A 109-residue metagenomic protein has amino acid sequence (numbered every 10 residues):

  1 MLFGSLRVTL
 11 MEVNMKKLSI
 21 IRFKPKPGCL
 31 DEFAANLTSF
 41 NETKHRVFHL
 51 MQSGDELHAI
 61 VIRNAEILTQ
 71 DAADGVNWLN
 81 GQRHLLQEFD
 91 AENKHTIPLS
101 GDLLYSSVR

Functional and structural regions predicted by a protein language model:
M1-N14: Short, Lys/Arg-enriched N-terminal segments with co-localized hydrophobic residues within the first ~10-30 amino acids
K16-F23, H58-I60: Active-site-flanking beta-strand signature of metal-NTP-handling nucleotidyl enzymes and homologous cyclase-like
R22-F33: Short, surface-exposed ligand-recognition loops at beta-strand->loop->(often short) alpha-helix junctions that present
K24-K26, I62-E66: Solvent-exposed residues in well-ordered beta-strands and their adjoining turns, especially edge/terminal strands
S39-H49, N64-P98: An amphipathic, aromatic/His-enriched active-site/gating alpha helix that lines ligand/cofactor pockets
H49-D55: A short beta-turn/loop motif at secondary-structure boundaries
E56-L57, Q70: Short, charge-rich, low-complexity interaction segments located in flexible loops at or near secondary-structure
S100-R109: Acidic/histidine-enriched, glycine/proline-rich intrinsically disordered or flexible terminal extensions
